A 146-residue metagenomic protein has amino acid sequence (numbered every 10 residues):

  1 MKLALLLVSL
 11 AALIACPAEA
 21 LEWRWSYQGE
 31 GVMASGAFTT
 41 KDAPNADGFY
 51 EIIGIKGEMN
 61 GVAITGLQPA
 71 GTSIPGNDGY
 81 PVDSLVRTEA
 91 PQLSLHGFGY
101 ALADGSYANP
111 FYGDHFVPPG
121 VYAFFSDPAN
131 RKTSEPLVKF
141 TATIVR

Functional and structural regions predicted by a protein language model:
L5-L13: Bacterial N-terminal signal peptides
A15-P17: N-terminal signal peptide c-region/cleavage motif recognized by signal peptidases
L21-R146: Mature extracellular "passenger" or substrate-interacting domains of secreted, surface-exposed proteins
